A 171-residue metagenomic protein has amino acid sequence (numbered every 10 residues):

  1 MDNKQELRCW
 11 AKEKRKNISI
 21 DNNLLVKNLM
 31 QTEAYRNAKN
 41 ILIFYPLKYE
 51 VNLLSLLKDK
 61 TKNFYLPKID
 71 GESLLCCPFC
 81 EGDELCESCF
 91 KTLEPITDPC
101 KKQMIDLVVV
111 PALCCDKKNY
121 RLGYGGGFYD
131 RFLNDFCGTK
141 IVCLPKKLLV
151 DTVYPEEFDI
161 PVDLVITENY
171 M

Functional and structural regions predicted by a protein language model:
M1-K101: N-terminal active-site beta-alpha-beta segment that forms phosphate/nucleotide-binding and substrate-recognition loops
D2-K4, Q103-V108, K117-Y120, R131-M171: Surface-exposed, charge/polar-rich loops and edge strands
L7, L25, F128-Y129, P161: Internal, well-ordered alpha-helical segments in soluble enzyme and binding-protein domains
A11, I43, F64, V109 (+2 more regions): A residue-level signal for conserved active-site and pocket-lining positions in enzyme catalytic cores
P46-Y49, L113-K117: Short glycine-rich anion-binding loops that position phosphate/pyrophosphate groups of nucleotides and phosphorylated
K58, G123-Y129: Charged helix-capping and loop-helix junction motifs
K68, P78, E94, A112 (+2 more regions): Short, structured patches in soluble enzyme cores that scaffold and shape functional sites
